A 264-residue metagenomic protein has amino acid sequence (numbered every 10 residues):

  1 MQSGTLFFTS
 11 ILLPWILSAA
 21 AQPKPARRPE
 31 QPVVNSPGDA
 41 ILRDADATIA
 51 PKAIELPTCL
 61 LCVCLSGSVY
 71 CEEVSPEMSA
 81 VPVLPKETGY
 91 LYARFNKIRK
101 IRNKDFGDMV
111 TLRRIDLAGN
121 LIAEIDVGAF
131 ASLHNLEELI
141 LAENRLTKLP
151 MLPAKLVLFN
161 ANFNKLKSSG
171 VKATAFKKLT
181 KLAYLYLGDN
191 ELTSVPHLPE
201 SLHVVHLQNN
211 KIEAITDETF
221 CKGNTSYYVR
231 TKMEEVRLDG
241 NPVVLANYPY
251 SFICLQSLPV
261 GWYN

Functional and structural regions predicted by a protein language model:
M1-S68, N247-N264: Terminal targeting and flexible regions in eukaryotic proteins, enriched in but not limited to LRR-containing proteins
V63-R114, A118-L121: LRR N-terminal entry segment and analogous cap-like coil->beta motifs
S66, T88, L112, I122 (+8 more regions): Conserved hydrophobic position(s) of the canonical leucine-rich repeat
E72-V74, R94-N96, K104, L149 (+6 more regions): Structured beta-strand/turn binding interfaces of compact recognition modules in eukaryotic regulators
V74, A93-N96, L117-N120, L141-N144 (+4 more regions): Consensus "Asn ladder" position of solenoid repeat domains
E77, R99, I122-A123, A131 (+7 more regions): Leucine-rich repeat
P82-P85, K104-M109, V127-L133, L149-L156 (+4 more regions): A structural signal for leucine-rich repeat
